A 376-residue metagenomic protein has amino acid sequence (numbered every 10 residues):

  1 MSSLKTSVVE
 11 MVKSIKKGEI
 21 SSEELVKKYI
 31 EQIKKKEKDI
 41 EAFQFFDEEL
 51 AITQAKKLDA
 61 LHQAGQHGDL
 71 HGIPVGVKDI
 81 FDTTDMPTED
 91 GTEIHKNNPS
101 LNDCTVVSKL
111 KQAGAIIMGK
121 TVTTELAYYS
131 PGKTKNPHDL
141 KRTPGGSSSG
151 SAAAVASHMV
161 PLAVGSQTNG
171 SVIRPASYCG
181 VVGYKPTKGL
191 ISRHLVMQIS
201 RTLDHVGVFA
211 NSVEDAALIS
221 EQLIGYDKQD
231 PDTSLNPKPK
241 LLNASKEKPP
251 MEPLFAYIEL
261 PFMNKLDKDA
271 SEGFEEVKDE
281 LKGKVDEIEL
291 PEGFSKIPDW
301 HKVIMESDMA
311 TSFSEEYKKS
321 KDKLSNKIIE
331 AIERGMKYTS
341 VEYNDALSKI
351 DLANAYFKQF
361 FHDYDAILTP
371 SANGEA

Functional and structural regions predicted by a protein language model:
M1-I52: An N-terminal boundary/leader segment
S22-V26, K56, D267-P291, S314-K319 (+2 more regions): Acyltransferase
A51-T53, L61-K133: Acidic/His- and Gly-rich active-site-bordering loop/insert found across diverse amide/peptide-bond hydrolases
L58-P74, D215, K246-A256: Immediate post-signal peptide segment of exported/extracytoplasmic ligand-binding proteins
L70-D90, P249-L254, V303-K358: Short helix-loop capping/hinge segments that flank enzyme active sites or metal/cofactor-binding pockets
N102-L223: Short glycine/serine-rich loop segments
K185-S271: A short helix-breaking turn/cap at a secondary-structure junction
